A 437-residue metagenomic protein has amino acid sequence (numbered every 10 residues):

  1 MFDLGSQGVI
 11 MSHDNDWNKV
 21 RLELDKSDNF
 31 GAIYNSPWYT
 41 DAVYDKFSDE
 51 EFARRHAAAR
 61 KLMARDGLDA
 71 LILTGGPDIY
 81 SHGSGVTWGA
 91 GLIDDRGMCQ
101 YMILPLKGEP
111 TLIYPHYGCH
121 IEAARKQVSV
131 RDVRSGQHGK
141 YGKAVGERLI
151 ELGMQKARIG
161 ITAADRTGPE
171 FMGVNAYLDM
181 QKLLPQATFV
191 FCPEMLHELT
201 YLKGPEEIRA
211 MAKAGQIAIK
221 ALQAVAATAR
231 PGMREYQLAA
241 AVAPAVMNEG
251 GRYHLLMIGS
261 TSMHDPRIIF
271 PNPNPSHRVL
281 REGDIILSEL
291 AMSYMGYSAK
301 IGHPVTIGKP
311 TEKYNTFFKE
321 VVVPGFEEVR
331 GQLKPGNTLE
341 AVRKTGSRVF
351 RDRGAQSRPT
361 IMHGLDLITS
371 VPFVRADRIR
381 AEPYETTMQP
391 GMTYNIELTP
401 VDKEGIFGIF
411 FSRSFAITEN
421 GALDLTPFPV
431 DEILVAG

Functional and structural regions predicted by a protein language model:
M1-G437: Active-site neighborhoods and metal-handling regions in enzymes and metal-associated proteins
